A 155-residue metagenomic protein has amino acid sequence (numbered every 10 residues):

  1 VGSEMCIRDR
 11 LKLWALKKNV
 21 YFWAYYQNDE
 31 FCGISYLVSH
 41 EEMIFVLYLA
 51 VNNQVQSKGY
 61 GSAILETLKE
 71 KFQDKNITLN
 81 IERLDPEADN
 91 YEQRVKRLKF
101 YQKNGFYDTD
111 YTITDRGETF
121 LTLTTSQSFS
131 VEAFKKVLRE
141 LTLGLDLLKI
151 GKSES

Functional and structural regions predicted by a protein language model:
V1-C6: Short, small-residue-biased leader/transition segments that mark boundaries at the very start of proteins
L13-W14, V20-G33: Conserved beta-hairpin
E42-N53, N80-E82: Conserved acetyl-CoA binding element of GNAT-fold acetyltransferases
V51, S57-K71: Conserved acetyl-CoA-binding loop-helix of GNAT-fold acetyltransferases
F72-R94: Conserved GNAT acetyl-CoA-binding A-motif
R94, D110, T114-S155: C-terminal "cap" of GNAT-fold acetyltransferases
R97-T109: Conserved acetyl-CoA-binding loop of GNAT-fold acetyltransferases
